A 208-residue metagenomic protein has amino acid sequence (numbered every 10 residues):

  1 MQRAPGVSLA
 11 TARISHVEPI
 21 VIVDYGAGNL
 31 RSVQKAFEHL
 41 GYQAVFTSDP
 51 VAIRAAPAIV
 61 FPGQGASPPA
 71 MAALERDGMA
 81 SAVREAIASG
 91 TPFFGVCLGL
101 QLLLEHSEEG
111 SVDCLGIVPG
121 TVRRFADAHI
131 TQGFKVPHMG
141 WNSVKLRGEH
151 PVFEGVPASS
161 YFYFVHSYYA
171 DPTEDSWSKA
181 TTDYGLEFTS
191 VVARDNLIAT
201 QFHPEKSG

Functional and structural regions predicted by a protein language model:
R3: Cationic, low-complexity basic patches in intrinsically disordered or flexible, solvent-exposed regions
V7-H16, I53, A88, T121-G208: Amide-donor transfer/coupling interface in amidating biosynthetic enzymes
V17-V21: Extreme N-terminal starter segment of soluble prokaryotic enzymes
A44-A55: Short acidic low-complexity segments
A55-F61: Short acidic/histidine-rich motifs immediately flanking catalytic phosphotransfer sites in two-component signaling
G65-G140: Cysteine-nucleophile active-site neighborhood
